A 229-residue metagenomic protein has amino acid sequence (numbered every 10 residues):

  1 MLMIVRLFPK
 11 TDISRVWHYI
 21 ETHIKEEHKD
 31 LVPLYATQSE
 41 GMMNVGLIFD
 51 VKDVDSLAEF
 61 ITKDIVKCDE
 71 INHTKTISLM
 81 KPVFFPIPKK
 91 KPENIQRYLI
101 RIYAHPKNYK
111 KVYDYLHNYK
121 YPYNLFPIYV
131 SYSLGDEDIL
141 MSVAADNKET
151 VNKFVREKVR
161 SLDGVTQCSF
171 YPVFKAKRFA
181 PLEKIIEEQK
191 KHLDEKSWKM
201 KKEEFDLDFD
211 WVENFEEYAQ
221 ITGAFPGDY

Functional and structural regions predicted by a protein language model:
M1-Y229: A compositional/biophysical signature of low hydrophobicity enriched in polar/charged and small residues
